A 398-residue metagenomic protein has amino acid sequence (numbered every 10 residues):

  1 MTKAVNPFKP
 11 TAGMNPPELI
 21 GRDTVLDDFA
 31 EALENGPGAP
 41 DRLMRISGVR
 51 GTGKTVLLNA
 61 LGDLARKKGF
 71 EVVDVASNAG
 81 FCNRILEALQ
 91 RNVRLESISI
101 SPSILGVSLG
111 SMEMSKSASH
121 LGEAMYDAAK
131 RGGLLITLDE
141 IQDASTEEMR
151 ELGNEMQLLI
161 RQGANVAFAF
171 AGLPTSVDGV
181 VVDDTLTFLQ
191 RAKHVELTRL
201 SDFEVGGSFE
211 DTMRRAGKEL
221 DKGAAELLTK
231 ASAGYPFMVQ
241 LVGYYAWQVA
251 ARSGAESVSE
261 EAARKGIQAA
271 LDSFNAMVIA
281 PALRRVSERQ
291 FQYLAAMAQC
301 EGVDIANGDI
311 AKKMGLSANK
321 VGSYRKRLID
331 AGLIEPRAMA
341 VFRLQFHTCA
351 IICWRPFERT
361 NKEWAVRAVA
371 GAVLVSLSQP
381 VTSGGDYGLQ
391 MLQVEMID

Functional and structural regions predicted by a protein language model:
M1-R42, R91: A short, basic N-terminal segment
D41-N59: Walker A/P-loop nucleotide-binding motif
D63-F81: Conserved catalytic segments around the Walker B and adjacent sensor/switch elements of P-loop NTPase domains
S115-T175, V182-T185: Conserved Walker B catalytic segment
L197-A224: Conserved small helical "lid"/interfacial subdomain of P-loop NTPases
G234, Q240-L316: Winged-helix-like regulatory helical subdomains adjacent to P-loop NTPase cores
G315-D330: Short amphipathic alpha-helical interaction segments
C349-V366: Short, amphipathic alpha-helical interaction segments positioned at domain boundaries
